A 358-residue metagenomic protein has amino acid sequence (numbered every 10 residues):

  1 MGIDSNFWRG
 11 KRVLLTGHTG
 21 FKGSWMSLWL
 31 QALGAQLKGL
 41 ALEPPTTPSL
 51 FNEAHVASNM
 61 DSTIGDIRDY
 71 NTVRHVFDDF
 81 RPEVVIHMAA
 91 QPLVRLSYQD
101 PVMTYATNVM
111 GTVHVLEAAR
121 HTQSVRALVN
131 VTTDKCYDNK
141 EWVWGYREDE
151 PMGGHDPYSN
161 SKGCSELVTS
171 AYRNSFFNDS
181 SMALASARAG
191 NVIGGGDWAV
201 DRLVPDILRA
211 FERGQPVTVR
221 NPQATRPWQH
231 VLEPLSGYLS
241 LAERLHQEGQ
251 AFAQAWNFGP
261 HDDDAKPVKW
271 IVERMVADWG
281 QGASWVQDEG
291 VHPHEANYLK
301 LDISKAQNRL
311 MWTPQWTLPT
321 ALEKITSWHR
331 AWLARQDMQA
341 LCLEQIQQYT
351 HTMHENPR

Functional and structural regions predicted by a protein language model:
M1-A189, Q348-Y349: N-terminal Rossmann-like NAD(P)+-binding domain of SDR-like oxidoreductases, especially those catalyzing
A32-A35, G65, N191, F211-R358: C-terminal substrate-binding subdomain of Rossmann-fold SDR/epimerase-dehydratase oxidoreductases
R74, E117, P205, E273 (+1 more regions): Active-site phosphate/pyrophosphate- and oxyanion-stabilizing loops and adjacent acidic/basic residues in soluble
C164, V168-Y172, I207, I271 (+1 more regions): Hydrophobic alpha-helix immediately C-terminal to the catalytic Tyr-X-X-X-Lys motif of short-chain
G194: Flexible loop/cap residues within protein kinase catalytic domains
